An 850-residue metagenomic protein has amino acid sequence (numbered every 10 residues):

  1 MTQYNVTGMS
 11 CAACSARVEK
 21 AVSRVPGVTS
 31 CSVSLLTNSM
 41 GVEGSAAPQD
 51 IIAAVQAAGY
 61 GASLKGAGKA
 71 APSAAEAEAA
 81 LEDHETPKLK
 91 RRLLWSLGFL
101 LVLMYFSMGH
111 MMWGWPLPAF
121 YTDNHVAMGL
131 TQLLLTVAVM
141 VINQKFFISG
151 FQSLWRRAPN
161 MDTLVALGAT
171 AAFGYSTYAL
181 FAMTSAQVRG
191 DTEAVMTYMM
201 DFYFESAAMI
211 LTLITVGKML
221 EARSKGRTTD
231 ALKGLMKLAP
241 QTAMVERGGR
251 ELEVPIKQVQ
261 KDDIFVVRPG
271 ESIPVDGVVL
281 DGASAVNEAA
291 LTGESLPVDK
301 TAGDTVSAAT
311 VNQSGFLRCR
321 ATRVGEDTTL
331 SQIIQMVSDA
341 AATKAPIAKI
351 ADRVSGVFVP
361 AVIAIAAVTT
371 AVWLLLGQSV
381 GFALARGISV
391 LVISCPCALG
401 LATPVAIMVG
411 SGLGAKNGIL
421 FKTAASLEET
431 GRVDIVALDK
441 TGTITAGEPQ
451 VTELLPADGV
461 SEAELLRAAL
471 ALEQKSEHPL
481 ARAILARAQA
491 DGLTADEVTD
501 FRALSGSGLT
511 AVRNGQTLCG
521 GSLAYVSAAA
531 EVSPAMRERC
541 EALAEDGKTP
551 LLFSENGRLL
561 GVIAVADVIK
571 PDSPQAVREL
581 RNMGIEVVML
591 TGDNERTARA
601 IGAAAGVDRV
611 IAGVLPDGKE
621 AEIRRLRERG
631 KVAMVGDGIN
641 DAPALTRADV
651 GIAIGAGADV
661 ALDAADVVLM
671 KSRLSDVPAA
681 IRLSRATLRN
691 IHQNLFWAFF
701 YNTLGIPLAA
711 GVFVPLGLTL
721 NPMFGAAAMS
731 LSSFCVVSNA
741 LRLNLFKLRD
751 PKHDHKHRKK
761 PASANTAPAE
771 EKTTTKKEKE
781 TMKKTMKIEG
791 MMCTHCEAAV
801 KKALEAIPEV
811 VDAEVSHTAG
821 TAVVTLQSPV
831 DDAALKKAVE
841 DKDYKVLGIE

Functional and structural regions predicted by a protein language model:
M1-A127, K225, R250-E251, S331 (+3 more regions): Flexible metal-binding regulatory segments at protein termini and peripheral loops
T2, M183-Q187, T192-E193, A208-P269 (+7 more regions): Juxtamembrane coupling segments of multi-pass membrane pumps/enzymes
A16, T29, P269, V433 (+5 more regions): Conserved ATP-binding TGD loop and adjacent catalytic N/P-domain core of P-type ATPases
V25-Q49, F202, K233-D327, A424-A469 (+1 more regions): Conserved cytosolic catalytic loops of P-type ATPases
K88-T242, R353, P722, L748: Transmembrane helix-loop-helix hairpins at the membrane interface
R91, T310, G431-E477, S507-V588 (+2 more regions): ATP-driven catalytic headpiece of P-type ATPases
M112-V126, W155, G174, L413 (+8 more regions): Membrane-embedded alpha-helical bundles of multi-pass transporters
L291, I350, A385, A398-L472 (+6 more regions): Conserved catalytic phosphorylation-site environment of P-type ATPases
